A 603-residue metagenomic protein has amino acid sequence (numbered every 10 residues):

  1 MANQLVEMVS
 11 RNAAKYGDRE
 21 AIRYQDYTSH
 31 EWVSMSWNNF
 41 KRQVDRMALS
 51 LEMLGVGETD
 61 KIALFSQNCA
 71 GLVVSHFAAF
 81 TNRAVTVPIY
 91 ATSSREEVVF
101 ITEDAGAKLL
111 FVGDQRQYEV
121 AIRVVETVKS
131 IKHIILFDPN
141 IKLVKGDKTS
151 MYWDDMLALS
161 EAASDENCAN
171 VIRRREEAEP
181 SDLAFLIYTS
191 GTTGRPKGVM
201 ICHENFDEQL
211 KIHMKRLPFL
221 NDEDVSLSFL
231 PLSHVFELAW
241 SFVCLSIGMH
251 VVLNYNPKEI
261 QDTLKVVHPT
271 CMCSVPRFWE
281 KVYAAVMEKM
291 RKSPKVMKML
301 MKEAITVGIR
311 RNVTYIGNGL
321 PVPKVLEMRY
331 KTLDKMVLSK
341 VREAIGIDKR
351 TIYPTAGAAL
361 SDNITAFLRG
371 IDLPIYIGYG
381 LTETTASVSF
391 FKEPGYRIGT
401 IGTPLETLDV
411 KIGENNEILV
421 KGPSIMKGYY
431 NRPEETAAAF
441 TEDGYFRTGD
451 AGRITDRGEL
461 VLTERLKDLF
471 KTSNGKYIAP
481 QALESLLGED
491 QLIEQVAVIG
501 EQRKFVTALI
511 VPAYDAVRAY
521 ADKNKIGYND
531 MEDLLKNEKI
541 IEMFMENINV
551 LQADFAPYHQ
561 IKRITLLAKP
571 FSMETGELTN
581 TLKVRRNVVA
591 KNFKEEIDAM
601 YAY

Functional and structural regions predicted by a protein language model:
M8-V9, L49, T81-L159, M543 (+1 more regions): Structural core segment of the AMP-binding/adenylate-forming
G17-E20, M151-D154, E161-Y188, R195 (+1 more regions): Conserved pre-ATP/AMP-binding loop-to-beta segment of ANL
I22-C69, V73-F77, S94-V99, Y152-L157 (+1 more regions): Conserved AMP-binding/adenylate-forming core of the ANL superfamily
D26-S29, R116-E179, V286-K340: ANL superfamily adenylate-forming
S34-W37, E177, A184-L210: Conserved AMP-binding A3 loop
K41-R46, V199-F219, S339: Conserved structural elements of the adenylate-forming
T189, P404-T472, E489: Conserved ATP-binding/catalytic segment of the ANL
D207-V225, L232-K335, K349: Conserved AMP-binding/adenylation subdomain of ANL enzymes
